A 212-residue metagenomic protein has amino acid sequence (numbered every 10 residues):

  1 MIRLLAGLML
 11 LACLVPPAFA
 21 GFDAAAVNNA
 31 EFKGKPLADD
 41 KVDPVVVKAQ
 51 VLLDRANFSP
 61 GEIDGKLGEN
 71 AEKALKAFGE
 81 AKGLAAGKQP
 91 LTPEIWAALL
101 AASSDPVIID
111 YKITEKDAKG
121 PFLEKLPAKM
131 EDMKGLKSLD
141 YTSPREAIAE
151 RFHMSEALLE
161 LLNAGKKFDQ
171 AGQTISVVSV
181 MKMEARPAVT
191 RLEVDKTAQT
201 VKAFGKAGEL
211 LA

Functional and structural regions predicted by a protein language model:
M1-L4: Positively charged n-region of N-terminal signal peptides that target proteins for export
A6-P17: Bacterial N-terminal signal peptides
F19-E62, V107-K134: Acidic, Ser/Thr/Pro/Gly-enriched interdomain connector segments
K41-K88, M154: A short amphipathic alpha-helical interaction element
E69-D117, E160-R191: Extracellular LysM carbohydrate-binding repeats and other cell-envelope/extracellular binding modules
L84, M154, G165-F168, A203-L211: Bacterial peptidoglycan biogenesis and beta-lactam-recognition machinery
A101, D105, K112, A118-F122 (+2 more regions): Flexible, low-complexity junctional segments that flank or bridge functional domains
P187-A212: Gly/Pro-biased beta-strand-loop elements
